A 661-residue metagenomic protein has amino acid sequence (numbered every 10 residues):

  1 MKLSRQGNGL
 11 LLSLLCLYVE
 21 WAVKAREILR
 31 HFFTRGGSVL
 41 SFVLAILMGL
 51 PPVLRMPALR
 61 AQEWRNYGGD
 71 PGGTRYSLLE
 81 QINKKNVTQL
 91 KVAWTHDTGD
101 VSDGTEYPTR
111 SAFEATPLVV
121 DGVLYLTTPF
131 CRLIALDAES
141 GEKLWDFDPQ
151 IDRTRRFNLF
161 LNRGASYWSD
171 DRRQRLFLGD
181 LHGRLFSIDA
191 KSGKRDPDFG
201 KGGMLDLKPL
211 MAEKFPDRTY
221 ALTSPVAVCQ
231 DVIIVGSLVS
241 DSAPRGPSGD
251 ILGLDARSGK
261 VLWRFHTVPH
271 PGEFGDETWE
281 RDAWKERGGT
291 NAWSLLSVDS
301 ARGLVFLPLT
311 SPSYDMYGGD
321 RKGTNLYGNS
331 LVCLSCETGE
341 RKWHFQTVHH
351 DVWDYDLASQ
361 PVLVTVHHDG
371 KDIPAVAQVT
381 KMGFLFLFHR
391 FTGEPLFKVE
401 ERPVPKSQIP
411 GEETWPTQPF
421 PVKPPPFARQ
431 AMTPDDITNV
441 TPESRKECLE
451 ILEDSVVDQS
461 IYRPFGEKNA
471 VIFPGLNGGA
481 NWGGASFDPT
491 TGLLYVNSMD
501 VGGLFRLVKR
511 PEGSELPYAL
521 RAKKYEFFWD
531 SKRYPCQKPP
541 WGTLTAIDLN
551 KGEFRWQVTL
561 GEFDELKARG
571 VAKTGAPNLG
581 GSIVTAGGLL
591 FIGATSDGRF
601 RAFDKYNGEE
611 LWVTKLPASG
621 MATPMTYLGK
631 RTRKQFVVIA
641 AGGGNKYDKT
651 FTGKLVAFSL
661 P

Functional and structural regions predicted by a protein language model:
M1-R35: N-terminal secretory signal peptides that target proteins for export/translocation
S13, K24, S38-R55: Bacterial N-terminal signal peptides
L59-V101, V119: Mature N-terminal segment immediately following signal peptide/propeptide cleavage in secreted/periplasmic
W64-G68, T109-F130, F157-R184, R218-P244 (+11 more regions): Repeat-blade elements of multi-bladed beta-propeller folds
R65, P71-L78, D100-T105, L126 (+3 more regions): Short, solvent-exposed loop/turn elements at domain surfaces
T74-N86, G104-F113, T278-R281: Short, polar loop/linker segments at the starts of domains and inter-domain junctions
T88-V101, L133-R155, R172, L185-P216 (+10 more regions): Extracytoplasmic/lumenal domain signature
Q418, V422-G503, T543: Long, low-complexity segments enriched in small/aliphatic residues
